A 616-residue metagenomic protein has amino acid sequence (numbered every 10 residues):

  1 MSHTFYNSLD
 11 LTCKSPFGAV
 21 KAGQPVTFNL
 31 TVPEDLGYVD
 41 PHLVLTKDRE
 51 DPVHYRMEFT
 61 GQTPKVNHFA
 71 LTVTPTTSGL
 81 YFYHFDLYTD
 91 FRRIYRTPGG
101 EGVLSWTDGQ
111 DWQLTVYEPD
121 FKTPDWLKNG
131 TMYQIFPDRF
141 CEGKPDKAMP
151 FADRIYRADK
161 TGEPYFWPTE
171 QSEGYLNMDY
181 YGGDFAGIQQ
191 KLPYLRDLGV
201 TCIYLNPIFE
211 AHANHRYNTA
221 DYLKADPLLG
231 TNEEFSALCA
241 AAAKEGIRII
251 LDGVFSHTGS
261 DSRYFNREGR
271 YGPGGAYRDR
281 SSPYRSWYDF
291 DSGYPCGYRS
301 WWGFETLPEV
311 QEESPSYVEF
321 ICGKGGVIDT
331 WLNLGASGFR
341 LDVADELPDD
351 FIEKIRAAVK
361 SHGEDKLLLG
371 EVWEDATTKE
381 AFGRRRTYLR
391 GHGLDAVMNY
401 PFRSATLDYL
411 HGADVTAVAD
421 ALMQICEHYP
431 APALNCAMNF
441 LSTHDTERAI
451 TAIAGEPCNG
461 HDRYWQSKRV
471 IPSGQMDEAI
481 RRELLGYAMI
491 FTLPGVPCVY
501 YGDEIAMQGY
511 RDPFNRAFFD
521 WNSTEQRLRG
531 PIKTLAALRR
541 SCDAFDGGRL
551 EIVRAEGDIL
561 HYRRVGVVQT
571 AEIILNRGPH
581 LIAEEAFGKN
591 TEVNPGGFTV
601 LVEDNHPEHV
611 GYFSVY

Functional and structural regions predicted by a protein language model:
M1-F136, E142, A148-M149, E173 (+5 more regions): Carbohydrate-interacting/catalytic domains
L30, I135, L195, L205 (+10 more regions): Conserved, mostly hydrophobic/aromatic
T131-Y133, I203-L205, I249-L251, F339 (+4 more regions): Hydrophobic faces of well-ordered beta-strands that scaffold small-molecule active sites in alpha/beta enzyme cores
F136-T201, I208-L334, I355-S361: Substrate-binding/active-site clefts of carbohydrate-active enzymes
D138, F382-G383, L389, N435-I471 (+1 more regions): Aromatic/acidic polysaccharide-binding cleft in carbohydrate-active enzymes
D138-C141, F209-E210, F255-S256, S337 (+7 more regions): Short, solvent-exposed loop/turn segments at secondary-structure junctions
S236-R248, S256-H257, S262-P273, V327 (+3 more regions): Active-site-proximal helices and loops of the catalytic beta/alpha 8
A419, M423-I425, N459-L484, S541: Aromatic-anchored helix/helix-loop segment that forms the rim or "lid" of small-molecule/cofactor binding pockets
